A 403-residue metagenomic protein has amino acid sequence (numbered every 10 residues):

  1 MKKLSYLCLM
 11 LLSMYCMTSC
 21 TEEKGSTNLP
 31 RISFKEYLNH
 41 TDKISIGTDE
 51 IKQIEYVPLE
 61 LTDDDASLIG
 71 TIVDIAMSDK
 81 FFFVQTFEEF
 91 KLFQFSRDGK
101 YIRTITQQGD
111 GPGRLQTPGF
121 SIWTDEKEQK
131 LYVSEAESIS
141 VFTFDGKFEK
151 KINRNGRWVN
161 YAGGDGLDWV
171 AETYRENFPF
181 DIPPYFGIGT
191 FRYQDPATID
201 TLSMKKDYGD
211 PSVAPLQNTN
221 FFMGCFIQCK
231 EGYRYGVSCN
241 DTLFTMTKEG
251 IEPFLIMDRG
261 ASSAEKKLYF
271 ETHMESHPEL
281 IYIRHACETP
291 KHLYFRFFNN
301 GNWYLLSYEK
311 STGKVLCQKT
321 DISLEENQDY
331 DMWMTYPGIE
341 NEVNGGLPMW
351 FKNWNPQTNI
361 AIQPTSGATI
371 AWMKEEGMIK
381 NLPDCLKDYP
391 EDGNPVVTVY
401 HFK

Functional and structural regions predicted by a protein language model:
K24-E60: Blade/loop signatures of beta-propeller domains
S33, K80-F87, Q129-E135, G166-D181 (+3 more regions): Short beta-strand elements that form the blades of beta-propeller/WD-repeat-like and other beta-sheet-rich scaffold
E55-F90: Beta-strand-rich domains and repeat architectures in extracellular enzymes and scaffolds, especially beta-propellers
L61-T71, K100-E128: Blade-loop segments of beta-propeller domains
D63, T106-R114, N153-N160, K205-D210 (+2 more regions): Short coil/turn segments at the loop-to-beta-strand junctions that recur within blades of beta-propeller repeat folds
T71-D74, Q116-I122, G156-G164, F221-G224 (+2 more regions): Repeated scaffold domains used in trafficking and secretory/extracellular systems, primarily beta-propellers
T117, S134-Y185, T198-V213: Asp-box/WD-like beta-propeller blade repeats and closely related beta-sheet repeat scaffolds
L255-H277, T312-P356: Conserved blade-ending motifs and adjacent loop-strand segments that build the rim/top face of beta-propeller domains
